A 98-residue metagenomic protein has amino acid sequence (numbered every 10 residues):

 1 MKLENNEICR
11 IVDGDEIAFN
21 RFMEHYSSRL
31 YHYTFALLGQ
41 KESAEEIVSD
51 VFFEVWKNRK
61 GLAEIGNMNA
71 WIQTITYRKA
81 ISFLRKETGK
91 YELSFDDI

Functional and structural regions predicted by a protein language model:
M1-R29: N-terminal module of bacterial RNA polymerase sigma factors
K2, D97-I98: Acidic, proline/glycine-rich intrinsically disordered inter-domain spacer in sigma factors
I8-C9, N20, Y31, F35 (+2 more regions): Solvent-exposed, non-membrane alpha-helical residues enriched in polar/charged side chains
M23-K41: Amphipathic, Lys/Arg- and hydrophobic-enriched alpha-helical face
H32, E46-F53, K57, G66-R78: Structural recognition of an alpha-helix C-terminal capping motif at a helix-to-coil junction
K60-A63, T74-L93: Arg/Lys-rich amphipathic alpha helix in sigma70-family domain 2
